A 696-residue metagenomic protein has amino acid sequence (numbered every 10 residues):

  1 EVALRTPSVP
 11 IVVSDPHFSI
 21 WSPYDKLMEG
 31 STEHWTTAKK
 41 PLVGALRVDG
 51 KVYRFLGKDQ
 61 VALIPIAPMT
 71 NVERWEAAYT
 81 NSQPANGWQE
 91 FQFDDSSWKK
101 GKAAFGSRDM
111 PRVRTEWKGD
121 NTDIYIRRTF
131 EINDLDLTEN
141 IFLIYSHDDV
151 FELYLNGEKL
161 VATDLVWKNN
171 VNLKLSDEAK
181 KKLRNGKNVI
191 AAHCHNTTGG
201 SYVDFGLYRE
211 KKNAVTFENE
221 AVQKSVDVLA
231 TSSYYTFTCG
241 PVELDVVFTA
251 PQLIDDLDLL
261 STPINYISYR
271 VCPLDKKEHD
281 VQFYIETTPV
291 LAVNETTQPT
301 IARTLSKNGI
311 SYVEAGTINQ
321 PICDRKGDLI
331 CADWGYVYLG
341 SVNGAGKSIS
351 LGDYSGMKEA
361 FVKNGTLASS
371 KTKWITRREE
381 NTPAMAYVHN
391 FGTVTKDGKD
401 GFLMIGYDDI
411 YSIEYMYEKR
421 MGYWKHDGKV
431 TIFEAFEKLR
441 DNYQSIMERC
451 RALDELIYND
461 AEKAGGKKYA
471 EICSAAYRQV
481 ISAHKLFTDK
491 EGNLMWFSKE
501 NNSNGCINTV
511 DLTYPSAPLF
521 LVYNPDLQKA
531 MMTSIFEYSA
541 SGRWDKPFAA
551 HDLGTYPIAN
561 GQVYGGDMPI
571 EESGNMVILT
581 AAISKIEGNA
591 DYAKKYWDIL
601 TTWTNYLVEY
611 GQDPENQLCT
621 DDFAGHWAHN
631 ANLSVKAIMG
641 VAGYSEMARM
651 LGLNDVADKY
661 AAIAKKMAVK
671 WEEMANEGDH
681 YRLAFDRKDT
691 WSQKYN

Functional and structural regions predicted by a protein language model:
V2-N71, E76, C239-V246, L257-L259: Beta-strand-rich N-terminal accessory domains
V2-V9, V61-E90, K212-N219, Q252-L259 (+2 more regions): Acidic/polar, glycine-enriched structural segments that form the non-catalytic walls/loops of the carbohydrate-binding
S19-Y24, F237, S268-L274, G406-D408 (+5 more regions): Well-ordered alpha-helical scaffold segments within catalytic/enzyme domains
K26-G30, K276-D280, I413-E414, A461-A470 (+3 more regions): Structural helix-adjacent loops and short alpha-helical linkers that scaffold large soluble proteins
P65-A85, E90, W98, K168 (+1 more regions): An acidic-aromatic loop/edge-strand motif
W98, T122, F130-G157, I190-A192: Aromatic-lined ligand-binding clefts that engage carbohydrates, nucleic acids, or primary amines
H426, V430-M447, G505-P614, N630-A648: Aromatic-rich carbohydrate-recognition surfaces in CAZymes
T488-G492, F497, Y514, D545-A549 (+1 more regions): Catalytic cores of carbohydrate-active enzymes
